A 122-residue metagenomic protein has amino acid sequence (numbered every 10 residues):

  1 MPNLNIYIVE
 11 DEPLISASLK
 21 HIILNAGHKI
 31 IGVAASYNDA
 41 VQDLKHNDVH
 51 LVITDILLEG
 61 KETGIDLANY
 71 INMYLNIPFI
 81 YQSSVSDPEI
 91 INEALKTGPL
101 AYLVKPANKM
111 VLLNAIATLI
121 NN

Functional and structural regions predicted by a protein language model:
E12-G32: Two-component/phosphorelay signaling modules centered on CheY-like receiver
P13, A35-D39, M110: Acidic phosphotransfer microenvironment of two-component signaling modules
K20, V33-L51, E59: Acidic, metal-coordinating helix/loop segments flanking the phosphotransfer/catalytic sites of two-component signaling
V52, F79, Y102-L103: Two-component signal transduction core modules
T63-I77: Short amphipathic alpha-helix used as the core "switch/output" element in two-component signaling
D66, S86-V104: Alpha4 helix (beta4-alpha4-beta5 surface) of REC/receiver domains from two-component response regulators
E89, A107-A117: C-terminal output helix
